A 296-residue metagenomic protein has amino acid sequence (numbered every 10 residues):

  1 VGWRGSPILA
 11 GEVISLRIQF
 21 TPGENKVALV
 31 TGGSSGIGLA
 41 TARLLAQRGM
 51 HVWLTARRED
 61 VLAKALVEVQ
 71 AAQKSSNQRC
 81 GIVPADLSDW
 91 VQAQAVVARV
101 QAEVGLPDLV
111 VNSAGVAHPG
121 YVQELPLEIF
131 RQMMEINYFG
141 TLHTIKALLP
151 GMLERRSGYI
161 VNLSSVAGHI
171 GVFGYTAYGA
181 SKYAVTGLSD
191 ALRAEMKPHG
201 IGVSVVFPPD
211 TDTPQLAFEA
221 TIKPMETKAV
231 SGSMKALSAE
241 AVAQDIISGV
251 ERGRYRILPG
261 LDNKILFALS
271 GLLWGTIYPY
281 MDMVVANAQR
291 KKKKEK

Functional and structural regions predicted by a protein language model:
G32-S35: Conserved glycine-rich cofactor-binding loop
R48-A65: Conserved glycine-rich Rossmann-like NAD(P)H-binding loop of the short-chain dehydrogenase/reductase
D60, P84-A95, L127: The beta1-alpha1 cofactor-binding region of Rossmann-like NAD(H)/NADP(H)-dependent oxidoreductases
Y121-V122, P126-Q132: Substrate-binding pocket helix/loop in short-chain dehydrogenase/reductase
I145, S181: Active-site helix of classical SDR
S165: Residue(s) in the substrate-gating loop at a strand-loop-helix junction that position the organic substrate next
P198-L261: SDR active-site lid
